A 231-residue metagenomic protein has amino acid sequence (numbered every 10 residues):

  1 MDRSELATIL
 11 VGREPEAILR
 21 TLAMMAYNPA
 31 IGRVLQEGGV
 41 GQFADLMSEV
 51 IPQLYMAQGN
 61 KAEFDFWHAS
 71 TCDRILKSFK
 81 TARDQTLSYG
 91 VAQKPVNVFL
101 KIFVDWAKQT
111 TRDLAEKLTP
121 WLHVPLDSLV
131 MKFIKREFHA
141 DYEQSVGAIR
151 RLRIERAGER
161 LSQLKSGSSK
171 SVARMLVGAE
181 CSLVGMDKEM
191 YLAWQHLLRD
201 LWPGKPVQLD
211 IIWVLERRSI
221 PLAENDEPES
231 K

Functional and structural regions predicted by a protein language model:
M1-A26, D84-K231: C-terminal accessory module of base-excision DNA glycosylases/AP lyases that mediates lesion recognition and DNA
M1-T86: Phosphate/adenylate-binding glycine loop and adjacent helical scaffold
